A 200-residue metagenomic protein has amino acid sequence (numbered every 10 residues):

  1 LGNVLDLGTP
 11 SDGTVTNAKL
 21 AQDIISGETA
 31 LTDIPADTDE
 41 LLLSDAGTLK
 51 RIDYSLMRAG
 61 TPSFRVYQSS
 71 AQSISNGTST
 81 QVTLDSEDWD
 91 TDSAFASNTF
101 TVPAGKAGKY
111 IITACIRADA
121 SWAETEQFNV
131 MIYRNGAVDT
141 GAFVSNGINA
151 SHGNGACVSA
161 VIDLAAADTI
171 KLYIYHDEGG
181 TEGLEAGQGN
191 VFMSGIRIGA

Functional and structural regions predicted by a protein language model:
L1-T61, K106, W122-E124, N135 (+5 more regions): Extracellular repetitive beta-rich solenoid segments
R58-T125, R134, A142-G147, G180-A200: Terminal (often C-terminal
T101-P103, A160-A165: Exposed beta-sheet edge/beta-hairpin loop segments within beta-rich domains
I112, C157-V161: Beta-sandwich interaction modules
V130-G136: Conserved aromatic beta-strand anchor motif in extracellular beta-sandwich/beta-rich domains
D168-I170: Exposed beta-strand face motif in extracellular beta-rich ectodomains
